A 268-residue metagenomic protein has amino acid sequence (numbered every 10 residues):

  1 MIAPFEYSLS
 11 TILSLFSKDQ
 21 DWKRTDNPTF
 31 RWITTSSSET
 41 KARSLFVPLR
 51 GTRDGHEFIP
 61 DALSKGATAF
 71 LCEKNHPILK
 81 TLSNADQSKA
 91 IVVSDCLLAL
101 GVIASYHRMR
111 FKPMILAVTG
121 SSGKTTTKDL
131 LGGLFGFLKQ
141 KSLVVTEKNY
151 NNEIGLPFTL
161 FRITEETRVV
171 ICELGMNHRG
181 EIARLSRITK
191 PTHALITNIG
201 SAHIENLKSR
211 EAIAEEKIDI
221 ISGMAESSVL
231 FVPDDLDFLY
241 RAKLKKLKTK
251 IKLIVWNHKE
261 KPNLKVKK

Functional and structural regions predicted by a protein language model:
M1-V102: N-terminal leader/targeting and accessory segments in enzymes
D19, K23-T25, V93, T146 (+2 more regions): Conserved beta-strand termini and adjacent loop/short-helix elements that scaffold enzyme active sites in alpha/beta
L49, R210-A214, K250-K268: Adenine nucleotide phosphate-binding catalytic loops in nucleotide-utilizing enzymes
G51-T52, V93-C96, N149, G175 (+2 more regions): Short beta->alpha junction loops/turns
L71-I78, D234-D237, H258-K261: Short, polar loop motifs at secondary-structure junctions
N84-Q87, L244-K252, V266: Short, basic, low-complexity termini and linkers enriched in Ser/Thr/Gly/Pro that act as targeting/leader peptides
K89, S142, K252-I254: Conserved beta-strand segments of alpha/beta enzyme cores
L98-L230, D234, Y240-K250: Phosphate-binding loop of NTP-binding sites
